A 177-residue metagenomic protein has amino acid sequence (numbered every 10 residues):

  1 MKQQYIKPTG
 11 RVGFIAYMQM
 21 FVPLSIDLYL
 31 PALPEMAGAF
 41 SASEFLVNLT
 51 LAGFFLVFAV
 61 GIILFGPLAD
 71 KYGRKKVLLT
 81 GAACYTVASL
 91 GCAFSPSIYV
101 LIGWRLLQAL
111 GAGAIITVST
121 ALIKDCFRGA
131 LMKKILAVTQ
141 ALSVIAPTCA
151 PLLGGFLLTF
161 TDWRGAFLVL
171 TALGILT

Functional and structural regions predicted by a protein language model:
G10-E44: Extracytoplasmic
M18, L78-C84, A88, W104 (+2 more regions): Residue-level signature of the transmembrane alpha-helical cores of Major Facilitator Superfamily-type secondary
Q19, L51, F55, L136-V144: Small-residue-rich transmembrane alpha-helices and their cytosolic helix-loop interfaces in multi-pass secondary
D27, F55-I63, P147-T148: Residue-level signature of mid-helix packing/kink "hotspots" within the transmembrane helices of 12-pass Major
F58, C84-S89, Q108, L173-T177: MFS 12-TM fold signature
V60-Y99: Conserved MFS/SLC helix-loop-helix module at the cytosolic interface between two early adjacent transmembrane helices
V100, V138-T177: Helix-loop-helix hairpin linking two adjacent transmembrane segments in secondary transporters
W104-I145: Cytoplasmic helix-loop-helix junction between adjacent transmembrane helices in 12-TM secondary transporters
